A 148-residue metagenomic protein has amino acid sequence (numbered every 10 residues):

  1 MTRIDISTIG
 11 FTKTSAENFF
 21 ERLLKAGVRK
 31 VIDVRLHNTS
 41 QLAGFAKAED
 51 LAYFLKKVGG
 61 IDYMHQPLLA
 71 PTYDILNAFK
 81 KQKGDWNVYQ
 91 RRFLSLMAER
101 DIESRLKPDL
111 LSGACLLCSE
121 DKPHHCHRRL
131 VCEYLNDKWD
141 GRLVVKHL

Functional and structural regions predicted by a protein language model:
M1-L148: Residues lining hydrophobic/aromatic ligand-binding pockets adjacent to catalytic sites
